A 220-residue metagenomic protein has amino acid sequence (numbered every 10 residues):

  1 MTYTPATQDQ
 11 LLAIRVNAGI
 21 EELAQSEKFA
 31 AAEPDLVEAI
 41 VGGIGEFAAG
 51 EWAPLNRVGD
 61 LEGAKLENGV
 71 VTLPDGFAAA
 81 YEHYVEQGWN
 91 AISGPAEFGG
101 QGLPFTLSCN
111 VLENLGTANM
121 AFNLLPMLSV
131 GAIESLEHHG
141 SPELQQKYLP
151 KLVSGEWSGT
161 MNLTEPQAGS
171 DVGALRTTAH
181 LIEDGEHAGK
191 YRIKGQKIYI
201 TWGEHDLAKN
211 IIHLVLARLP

Functional and structural regions predicted by a protein language model:
M1-N123, K147: Amphipathic, small/basic residue-rich leader segments at the start of a protein or domain
G19-I20, T117, E134-P142, S154 (+1 more regions): Short, well-ordered loop/turn and helix-capping segments at boundaries between secondary-structure elements and domains
A91-A96, A118-I133, G155-E165: Core alpha/beta catalytic barrel or barrel-like domain that forms the active/cofactor pocket in diverse metabolic
S93, Q101-P104, S170-V172, T201-G203 (+1 more regions): Short helix/loop capping segments that flank catalytic or ligand/cofactor-binding pockets
F98, E165-Q167, E183, K197 (+1 more regions): Short, flexible loop/turn elements at secondary-structure junctions
S129, G140-I182, E186: Internal maturation/activation junctions in enzymes
G189-P220: A short core secondary-structure module
